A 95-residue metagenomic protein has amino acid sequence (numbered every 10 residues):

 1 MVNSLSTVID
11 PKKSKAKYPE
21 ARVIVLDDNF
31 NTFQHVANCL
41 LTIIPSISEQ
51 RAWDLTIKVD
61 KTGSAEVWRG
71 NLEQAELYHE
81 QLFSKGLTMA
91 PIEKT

Functional and structural regions predicted by a protein language model:
M1-T95: Terminal domain-initiation and capping elements
